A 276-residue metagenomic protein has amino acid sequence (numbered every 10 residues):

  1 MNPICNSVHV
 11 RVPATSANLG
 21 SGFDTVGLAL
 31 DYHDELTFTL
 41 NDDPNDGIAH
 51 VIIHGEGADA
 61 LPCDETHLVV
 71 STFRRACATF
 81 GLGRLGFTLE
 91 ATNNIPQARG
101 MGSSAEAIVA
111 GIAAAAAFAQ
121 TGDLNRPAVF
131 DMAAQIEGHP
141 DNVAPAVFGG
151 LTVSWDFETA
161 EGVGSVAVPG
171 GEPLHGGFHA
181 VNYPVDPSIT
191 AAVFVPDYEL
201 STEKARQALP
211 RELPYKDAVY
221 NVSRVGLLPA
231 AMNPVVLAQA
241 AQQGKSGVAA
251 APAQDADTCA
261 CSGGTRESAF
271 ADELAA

Functional and structural regions predicted by a protein language model:
M1-R99, A116-G122, T159: ATP-binding N-lobe of GHMP and related small-molecule kinases
R11, A17-L19, M101, H139 (+2 more regions): Short conserved micro-motifs on helix faces and helix-strand junctions that flank and scaffold key functional residues
Y32, M101-R126, A146-F157: DPxDG-like acidic metal-binding loop motif
V51-I52, G111, Q242: Short, basic/glycine-rich phosphate-binding loops at helix/coil junctions that contact nucleotide phosphates
S71, V109-A113, S223: Short amphipathic alpha-helical face segments that pack within enzyme cores and frequently flank/anchor catalytic
N94, A98-E106, D141: Gly/Ser-rich catalytic serine loop of serine hydrolases
L124-A276: ATP-dependent small-molecule kinase catalytic core of the GHMP/sugar-kinase superfamily and closely related
